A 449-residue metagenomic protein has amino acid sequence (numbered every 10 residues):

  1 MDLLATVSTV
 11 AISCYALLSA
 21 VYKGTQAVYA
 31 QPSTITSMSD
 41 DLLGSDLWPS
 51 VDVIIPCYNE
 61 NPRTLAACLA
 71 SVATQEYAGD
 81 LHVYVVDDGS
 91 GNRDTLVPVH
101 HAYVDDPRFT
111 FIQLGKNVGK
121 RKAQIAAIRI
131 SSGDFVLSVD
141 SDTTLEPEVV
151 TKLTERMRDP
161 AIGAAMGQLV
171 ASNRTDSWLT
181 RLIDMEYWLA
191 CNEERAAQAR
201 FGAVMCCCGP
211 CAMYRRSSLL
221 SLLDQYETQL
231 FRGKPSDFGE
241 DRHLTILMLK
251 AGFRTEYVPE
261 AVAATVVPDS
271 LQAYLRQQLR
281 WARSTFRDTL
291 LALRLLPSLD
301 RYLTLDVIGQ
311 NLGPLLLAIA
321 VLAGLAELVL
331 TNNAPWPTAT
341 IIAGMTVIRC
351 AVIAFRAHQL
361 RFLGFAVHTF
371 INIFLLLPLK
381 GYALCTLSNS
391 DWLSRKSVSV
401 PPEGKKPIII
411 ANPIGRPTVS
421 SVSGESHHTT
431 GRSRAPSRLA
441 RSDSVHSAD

Functional and structural regions predicted by a protein language model:
M1-S45, L376-L387, S433, S437-D449: N-terminal membrane-anchoring/stem segments of glycan-assembly enzymes
L3-L17, T304-N311, L315, P337-T340: Alpha-helical transmembrane segments of integral membrane proteins
S19-Y22, Q26, T180-Y187, C191 (+5 more regions): Short hydrophobic helices that act as membrane-entry/anchoring signals
S37-S45, G309-D391: Membrane-embedded multi-pass helical conduit in multi-pass membrane proteins, especially envelope-biosynthetic
M38-L296, S426, R432-S444, A448: Non-transmembrane catalytic domains and loops of membrane-associated enzymes and transporters that build or traffic
D41, Y84, C385-I409: Membrane-interface alpha-helices
D46-N59, L375-T386, P401-S420: Cytosolic juxtamembrane regulatory segments of multi-pass membrane proteins
L296-L305, V329-T331: Short juxtamembrane and helix-loop transition motifs at transmembrane-helix boundaries in membrane proteins
